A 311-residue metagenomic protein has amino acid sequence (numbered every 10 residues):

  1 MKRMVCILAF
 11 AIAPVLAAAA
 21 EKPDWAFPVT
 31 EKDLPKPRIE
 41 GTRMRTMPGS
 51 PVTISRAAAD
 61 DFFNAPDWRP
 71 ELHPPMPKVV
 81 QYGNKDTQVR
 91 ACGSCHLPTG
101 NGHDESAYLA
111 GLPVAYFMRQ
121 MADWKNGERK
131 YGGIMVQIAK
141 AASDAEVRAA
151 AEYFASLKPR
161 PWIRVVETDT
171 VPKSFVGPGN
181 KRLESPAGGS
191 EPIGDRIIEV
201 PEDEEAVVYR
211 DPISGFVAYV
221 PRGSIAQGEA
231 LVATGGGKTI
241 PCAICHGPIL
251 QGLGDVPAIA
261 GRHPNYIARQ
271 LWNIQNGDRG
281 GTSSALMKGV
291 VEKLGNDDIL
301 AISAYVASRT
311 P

Functional and structural regions predicted by a protein language model:
M1-L8: Bacterial N-terminal signal peptides that target proteins for export
L8-A19: Hydrophobic h-region of N-terminal signal peptides that target proteins for export in Gram-negative bacteria
A20-R90, K130-P241, N276-P311: Flexible coil segments in periplasmic/lumen-exposed cytochrome c-class electron-transfer proteins
S94, I244: Short, cysteine/histidine-rich loop/knuckle motifs that typically chelate Zn2+
P98, P248: Cys/His-rich metal-chelating microdomains
N101-G102, Q251-G252: Short, non-ligating residues that shape and space the ligands of small metal-coordination modules and catalytic
A110-V136, A260-W272, N276-S284: Extended intrinsically disordered, low-complexity coil regions enriched in Ser, Thr, Gly, Ala and often Pro
